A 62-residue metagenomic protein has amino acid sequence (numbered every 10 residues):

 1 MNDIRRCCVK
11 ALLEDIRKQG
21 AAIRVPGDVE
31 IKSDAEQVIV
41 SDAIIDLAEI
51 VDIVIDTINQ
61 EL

Functional and structural regions predicted by a protein language model:
M1-V25: N-terminal acidic leader/helix
R24-L62: Short, charge-rich amphipathic interface segments used for partner binding and complex assembly
